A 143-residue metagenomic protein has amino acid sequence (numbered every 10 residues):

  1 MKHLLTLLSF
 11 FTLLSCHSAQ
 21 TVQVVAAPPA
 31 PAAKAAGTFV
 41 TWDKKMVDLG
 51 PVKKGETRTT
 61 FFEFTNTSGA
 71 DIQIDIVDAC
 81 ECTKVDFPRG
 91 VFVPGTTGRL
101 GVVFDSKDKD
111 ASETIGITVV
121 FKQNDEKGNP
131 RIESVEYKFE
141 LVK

Functional and structural regions predicted by a protein language model:
M1-L4: Positively charged n-region of N-terminal signal peptides that target proteins for export
T12-S15: C-terminal motif of bacterial Sec signal peptides marking the signal peptidase cleavage site
Q23-F61, E140-K143: Beta-sheet-dominated interaction scaffolds and their linkers
F64-S68: Asparagine-centered strand-capping/turn motif at beta-strand->loop junctions
G69-T96: Surface-exposed binding patches on compact interaction domains or structured appendages
T96-V102: Short strand-edge motifs at loop-to-beta-strand transitions and within beta-strands of extracellular beta-rich domains
D105-A111: Short, surface-exposed loop/turn segments at beta-strand-coil junctions that are enriched for proline with nearby
A111-V142: Terminal connector regions
